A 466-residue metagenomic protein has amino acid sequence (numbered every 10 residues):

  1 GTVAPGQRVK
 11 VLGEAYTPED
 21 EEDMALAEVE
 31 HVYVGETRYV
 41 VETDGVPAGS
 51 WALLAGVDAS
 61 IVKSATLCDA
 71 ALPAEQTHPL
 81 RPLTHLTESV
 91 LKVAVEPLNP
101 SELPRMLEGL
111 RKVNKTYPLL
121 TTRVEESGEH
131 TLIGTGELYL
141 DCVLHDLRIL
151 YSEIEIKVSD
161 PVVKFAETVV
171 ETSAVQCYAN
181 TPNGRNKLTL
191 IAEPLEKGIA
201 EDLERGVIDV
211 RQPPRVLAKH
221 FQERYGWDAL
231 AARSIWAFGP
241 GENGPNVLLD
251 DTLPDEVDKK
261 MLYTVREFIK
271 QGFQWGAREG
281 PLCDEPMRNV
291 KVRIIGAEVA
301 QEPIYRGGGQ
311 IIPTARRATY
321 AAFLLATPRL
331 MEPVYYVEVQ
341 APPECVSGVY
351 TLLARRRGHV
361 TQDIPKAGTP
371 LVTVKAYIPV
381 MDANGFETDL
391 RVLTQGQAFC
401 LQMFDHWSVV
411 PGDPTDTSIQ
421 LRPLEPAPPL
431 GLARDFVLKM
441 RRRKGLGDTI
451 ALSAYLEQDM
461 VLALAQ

Functional and structural regions predicted by a protein language model:
G1-Q466: Accessory interaction regions appended to the cores of large information-processing enzymes
